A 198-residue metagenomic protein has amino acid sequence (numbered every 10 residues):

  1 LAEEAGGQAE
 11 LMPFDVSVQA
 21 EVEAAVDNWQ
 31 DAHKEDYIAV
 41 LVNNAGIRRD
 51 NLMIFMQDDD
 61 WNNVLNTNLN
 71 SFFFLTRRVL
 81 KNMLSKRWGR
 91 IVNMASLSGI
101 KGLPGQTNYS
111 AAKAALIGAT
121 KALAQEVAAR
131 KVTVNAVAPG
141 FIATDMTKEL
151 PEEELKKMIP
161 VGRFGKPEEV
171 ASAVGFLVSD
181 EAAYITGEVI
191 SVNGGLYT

Functional and structural regions predicted by a protein language model:
P13-A25, D58, E168-E169: The beta1-alpha1 cofactor-binding region of Rossmann-like NAD(H)/NADP(H)-dependent oxidoreductases
I38, L52-M53, D60-L65, T147 (+1 more regions): Substrate-binding pocket helix/loop in short-chain dehydrogenase/reductase
I54, K101-T107, A129-R130, G162 (+1 more regions): Active-site loop immediately N-terminal to the catalytic Tyr-X3-Lys motif of short-chain dehydrogenase/reductase
T76, A112, T120: Active-site helix of classical SDR
K81, Q125-A129, A183: Alpha-helical segment proximal to the catalytic Tyr-Lys
S96: Residue(s) in the substrate-gating loop at a strand-loop-helix junction that position the organic substrate next
A128, T133, I185-G187, N193: Short, small/polar-rich loop/turn modules that mediate ligand/substrate recognition or access, typified
